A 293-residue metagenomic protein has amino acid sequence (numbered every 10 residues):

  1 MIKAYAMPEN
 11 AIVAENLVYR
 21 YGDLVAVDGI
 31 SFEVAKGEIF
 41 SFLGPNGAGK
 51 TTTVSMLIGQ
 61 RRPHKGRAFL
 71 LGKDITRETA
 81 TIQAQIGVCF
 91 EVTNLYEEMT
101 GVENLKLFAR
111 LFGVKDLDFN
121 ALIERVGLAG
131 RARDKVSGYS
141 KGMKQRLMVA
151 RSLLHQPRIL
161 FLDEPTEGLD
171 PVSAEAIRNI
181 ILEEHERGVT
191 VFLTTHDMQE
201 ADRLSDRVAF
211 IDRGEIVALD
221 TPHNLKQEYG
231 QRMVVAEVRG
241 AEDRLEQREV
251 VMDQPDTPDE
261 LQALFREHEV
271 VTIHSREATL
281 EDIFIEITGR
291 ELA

Functional and structural regions predicted by a protein language model:
M1-V18, R290-A293: ABC-family P-loop ATPase nucleotide-binding domain
Y5-A6, T81, E228: Short, flexible hinge/linker loops that cap or flank conserved catalytic cores
E9-I12, Y19-D212, A218: ABC transporter nucleotide-binding domains
I75, T79, P222, Q254-P258: Residues at or immediately preceding the N-termini of alpha-helices
L105, F119, P222, L261 (+1 more regions): Generic structural marker for isolated residues within well-ordered, non-membrane alpha-helices of soluble domains
D220-T221, R232: Short amphipathic beta-strand starts and helix->beta connectors
H223-Q227: Short acidic-hydrophobic catalytic motif
G230-A293: Short, charged/small-residue-rich alpha-helical element at the C-terminal edge of ABC transporter nucleotide-binding
